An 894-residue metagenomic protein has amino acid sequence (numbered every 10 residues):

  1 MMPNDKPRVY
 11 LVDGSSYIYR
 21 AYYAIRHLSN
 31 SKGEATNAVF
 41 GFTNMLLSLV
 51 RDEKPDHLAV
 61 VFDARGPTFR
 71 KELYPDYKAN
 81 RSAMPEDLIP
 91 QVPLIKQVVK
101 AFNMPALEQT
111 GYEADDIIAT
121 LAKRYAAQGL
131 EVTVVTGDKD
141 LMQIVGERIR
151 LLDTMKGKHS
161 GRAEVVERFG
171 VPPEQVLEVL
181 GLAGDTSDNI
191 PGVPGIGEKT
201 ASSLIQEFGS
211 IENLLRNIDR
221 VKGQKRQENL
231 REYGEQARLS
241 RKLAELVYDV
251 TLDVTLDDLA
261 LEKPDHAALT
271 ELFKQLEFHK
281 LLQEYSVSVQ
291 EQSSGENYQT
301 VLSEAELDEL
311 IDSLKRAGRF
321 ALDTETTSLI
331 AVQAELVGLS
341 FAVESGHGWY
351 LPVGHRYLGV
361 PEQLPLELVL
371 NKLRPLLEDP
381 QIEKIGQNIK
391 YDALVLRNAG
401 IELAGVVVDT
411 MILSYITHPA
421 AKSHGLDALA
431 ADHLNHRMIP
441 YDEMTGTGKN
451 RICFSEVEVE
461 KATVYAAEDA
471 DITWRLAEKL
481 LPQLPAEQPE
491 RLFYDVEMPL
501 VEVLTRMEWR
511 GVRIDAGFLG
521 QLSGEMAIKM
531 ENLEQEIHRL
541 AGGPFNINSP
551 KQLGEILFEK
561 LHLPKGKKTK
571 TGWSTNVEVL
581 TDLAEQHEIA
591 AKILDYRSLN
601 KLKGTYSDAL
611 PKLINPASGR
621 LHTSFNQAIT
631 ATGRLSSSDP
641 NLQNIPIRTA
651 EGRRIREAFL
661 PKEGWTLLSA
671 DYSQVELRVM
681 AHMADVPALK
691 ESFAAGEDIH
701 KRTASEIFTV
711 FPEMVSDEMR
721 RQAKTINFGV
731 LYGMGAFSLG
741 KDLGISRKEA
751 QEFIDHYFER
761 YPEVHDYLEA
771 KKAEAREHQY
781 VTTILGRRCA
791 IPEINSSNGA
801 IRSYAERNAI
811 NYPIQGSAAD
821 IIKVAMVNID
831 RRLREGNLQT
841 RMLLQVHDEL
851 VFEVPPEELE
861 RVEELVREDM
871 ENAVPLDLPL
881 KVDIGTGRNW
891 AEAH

Functional and structural regions predicted by a protein language model:
M2-V135, K139-G161, Q236-L239, E245-D253 (+2 more regions): Noncatalytic, basic helical substrate-engagement surface that gates or grips nucleic-acid strands
P3, R8-Y10, G14-A59, P75-D87 (+6 more regions): Conserved RNase H-like, two-metal-ion catalytic cores of nucleic-acid enzymes
N4-K6, K54-A59, F102-M104, A127 (+9 more regions): Non-catalytic nucleic-acid-binding/docking modules located in mid-to-C-terminal regions of nucleic-acid enzymes
I25, D76-P90, M142-V171, Q227-N229 (+4 more regions): Short alpha-helix plus adjacent loop in nuclease-associated cores
Q109, V134, F545-N548, R841-V846: Short beta-strand
I190, N229-G359, Q387, A421 (+12 more regions): Conserved "right-hand" nucleotidyltransferase catalytic core of DNA-directed polymerases
I452-S455, E502, R506-W509, N615-S618 (+9 more regions): Conserved catalytic core of nucleic-acid polymerases
I528, N532-Q535, R539-A591, E759-R807 (+2 more regions): C-terminal polymerase-core module
